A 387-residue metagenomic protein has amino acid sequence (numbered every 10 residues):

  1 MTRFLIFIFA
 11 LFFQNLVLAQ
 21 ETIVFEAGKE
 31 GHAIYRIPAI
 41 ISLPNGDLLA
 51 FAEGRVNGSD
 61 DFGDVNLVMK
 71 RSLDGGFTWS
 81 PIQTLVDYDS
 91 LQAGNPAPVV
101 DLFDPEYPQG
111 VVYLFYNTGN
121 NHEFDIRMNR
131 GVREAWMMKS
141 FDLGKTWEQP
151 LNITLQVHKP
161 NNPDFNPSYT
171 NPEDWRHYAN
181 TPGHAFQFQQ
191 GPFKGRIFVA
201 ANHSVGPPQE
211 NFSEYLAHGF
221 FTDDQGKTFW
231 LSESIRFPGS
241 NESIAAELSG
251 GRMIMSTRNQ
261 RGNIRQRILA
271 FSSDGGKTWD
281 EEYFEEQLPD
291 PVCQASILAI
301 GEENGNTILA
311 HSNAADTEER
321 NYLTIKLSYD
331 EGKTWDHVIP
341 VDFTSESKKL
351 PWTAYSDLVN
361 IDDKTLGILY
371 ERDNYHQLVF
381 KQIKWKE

Functional and structural regions predicted by a protein language model:
M1-Q20: Bacterial Sec-dependent N-terminal signal peptides
Q20-E387: Asp-box/BNR beta-propeller blade signature and adjacent active/binding-site loops in extracellular glycan-interacting
